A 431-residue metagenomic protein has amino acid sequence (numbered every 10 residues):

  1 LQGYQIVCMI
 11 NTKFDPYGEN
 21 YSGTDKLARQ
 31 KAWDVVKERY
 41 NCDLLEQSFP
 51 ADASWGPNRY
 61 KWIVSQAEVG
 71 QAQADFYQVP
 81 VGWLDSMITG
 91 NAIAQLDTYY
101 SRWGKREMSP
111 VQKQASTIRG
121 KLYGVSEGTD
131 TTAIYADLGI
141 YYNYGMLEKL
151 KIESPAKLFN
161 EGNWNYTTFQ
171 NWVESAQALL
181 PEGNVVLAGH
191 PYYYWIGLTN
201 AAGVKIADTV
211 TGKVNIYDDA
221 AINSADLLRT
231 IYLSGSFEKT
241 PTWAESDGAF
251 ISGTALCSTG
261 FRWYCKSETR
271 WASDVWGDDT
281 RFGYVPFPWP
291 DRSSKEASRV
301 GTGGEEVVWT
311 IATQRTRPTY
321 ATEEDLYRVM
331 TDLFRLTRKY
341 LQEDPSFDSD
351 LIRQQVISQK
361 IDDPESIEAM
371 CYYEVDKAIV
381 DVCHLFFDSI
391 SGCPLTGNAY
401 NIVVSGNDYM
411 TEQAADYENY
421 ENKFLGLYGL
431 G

Functional and structural regions predicted by a protein language model:
L1-T89, G303, T316, A321-E324 (+4 more regions): Conserved N-terminal structural module of periplasmic/extracytoplasmic solute-binding proteins
L1-Y4, P50-P57, V79-L138, T167: Hinge/lid segment of periplasmic solute-binding proteins
Q71-D75, I118-I140, E148, G162-V214: Extracytoplasmic/periplasmic solute-binding protein
T98-M108, L158-E161, V204-N223, D291-V300: Short, solvent-exposed loop/beta-turn-alpha elements that line the ligand-binding surface or hinge of extracytoplasmic
S109, G139, D279-T310: Periplasmic-binding protein-like
Y141-N143, G304-A321: A bilobed periplasmic-binding-protein/Venus flytrap-type ligand-binding module shared by bacterial periplasmic
F169-S175, T209-T242: Glycine-centered hinge/linker elements that transmit conformational signals in sensory and ligand-binding systems
T313-T331, R338-G431: Conserved C-terminal helix/tail region of periplasmic/extracytoplasmic solute-binding proteins
